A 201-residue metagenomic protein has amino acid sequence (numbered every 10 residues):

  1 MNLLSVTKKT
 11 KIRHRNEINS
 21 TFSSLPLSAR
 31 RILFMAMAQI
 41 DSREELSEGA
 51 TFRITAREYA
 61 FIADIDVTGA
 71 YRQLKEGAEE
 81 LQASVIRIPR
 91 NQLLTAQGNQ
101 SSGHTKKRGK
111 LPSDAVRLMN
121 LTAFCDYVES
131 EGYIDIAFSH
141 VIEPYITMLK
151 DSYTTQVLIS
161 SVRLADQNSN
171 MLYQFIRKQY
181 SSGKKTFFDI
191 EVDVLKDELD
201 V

Functional and structural regions predicted by a protein language model:
M1-V201: Charged, alpha-helix-forming regions
